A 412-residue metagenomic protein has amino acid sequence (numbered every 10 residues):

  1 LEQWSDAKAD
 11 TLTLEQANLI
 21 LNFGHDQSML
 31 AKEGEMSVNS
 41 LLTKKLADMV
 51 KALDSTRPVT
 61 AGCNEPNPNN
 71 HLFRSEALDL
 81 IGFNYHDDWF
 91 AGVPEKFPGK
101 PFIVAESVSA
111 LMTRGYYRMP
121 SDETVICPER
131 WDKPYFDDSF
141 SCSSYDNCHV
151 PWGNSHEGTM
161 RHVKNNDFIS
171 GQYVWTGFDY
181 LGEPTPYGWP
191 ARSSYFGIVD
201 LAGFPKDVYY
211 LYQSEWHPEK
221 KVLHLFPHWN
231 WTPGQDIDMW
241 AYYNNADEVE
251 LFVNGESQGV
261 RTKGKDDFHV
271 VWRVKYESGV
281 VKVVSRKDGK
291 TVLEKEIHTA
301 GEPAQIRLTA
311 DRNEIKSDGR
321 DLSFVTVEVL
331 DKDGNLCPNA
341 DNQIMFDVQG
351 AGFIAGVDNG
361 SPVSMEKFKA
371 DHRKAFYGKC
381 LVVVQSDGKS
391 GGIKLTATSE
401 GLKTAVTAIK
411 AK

Functional and structural regions predicted by a protein language model:
L1-G264, H269-Y276, V280-K290: Extended substrate-binding grooves/exosites of carbohydrate-active enzymes
W229-Q235, E314-S323: Short, solvent-exposed loop/linker segments at the N-terminal edge of repeated beta-sheet extracellular domains
M239-Y243, V284, R320-P338, I344 (+1 more regions): Beta-strand-rich structural segments
T262, P303-L308, F346-V363: Short aromatic-acidic-glycine turn motif
V270-Y276, F368-G388: Short, hydrophobic beta-strand segments
Y276-V280, L322, S390-G392: Extracellular Ig-like/FN3 beta-sandwich strand-entry sites
K290-G301, K403-K412: Edge beta-strands of extracellular beta-sandwich domains
A300-D318: Low-complexity, acidic Ser/Thr/Pro/Gly-rich terminal tails and inter-domain linkers that flank the onset of structured
